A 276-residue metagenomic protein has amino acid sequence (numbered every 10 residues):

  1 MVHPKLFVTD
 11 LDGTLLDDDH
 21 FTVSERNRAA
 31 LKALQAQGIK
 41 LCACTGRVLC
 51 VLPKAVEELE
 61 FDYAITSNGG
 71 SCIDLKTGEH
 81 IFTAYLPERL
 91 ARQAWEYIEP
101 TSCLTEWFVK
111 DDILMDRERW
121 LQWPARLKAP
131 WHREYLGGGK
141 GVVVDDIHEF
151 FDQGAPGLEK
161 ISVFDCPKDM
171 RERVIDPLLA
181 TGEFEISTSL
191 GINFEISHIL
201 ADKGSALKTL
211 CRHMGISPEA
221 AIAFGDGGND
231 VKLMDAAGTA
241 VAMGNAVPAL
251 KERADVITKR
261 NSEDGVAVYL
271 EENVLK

Functional and structural regions predicted by a protein language model:
V2-L6, S24, L179, F194-K276: Mg2+-dependent phosphoryl-transfer enzymes with acidic/Ser/Thr/Gly-rich catalytic loops
K5-H20, A94: Asp-based phosphoryl-transfer active-site loop
L11, G69, G225-G227: Active-site metal-binding loops of divalent metal-dependent hydrolases
D19-Q35, A242-N245: Basic, amphipathic juxtamembrane/active-site segments that coordinate anionic phosphate or diphosphate groups
R28-A129: Active-site phosphate-binding/coordination module
L59-E60, N68, K76, A180-G182 (+2 more regions): Short, structured coil segments at secondary-structure junctions
F61-N68, I186-S187, A240-G244, T258-K259: Short hydrophobic/aromatic-enriched beta-strand-loop microsegments
Y97, T101-L104, F108-F224: Conserved acidic, metal-coordinating active-site core of Asp-based, Mg2+-dependent phosphoryl-transfer enzymes
